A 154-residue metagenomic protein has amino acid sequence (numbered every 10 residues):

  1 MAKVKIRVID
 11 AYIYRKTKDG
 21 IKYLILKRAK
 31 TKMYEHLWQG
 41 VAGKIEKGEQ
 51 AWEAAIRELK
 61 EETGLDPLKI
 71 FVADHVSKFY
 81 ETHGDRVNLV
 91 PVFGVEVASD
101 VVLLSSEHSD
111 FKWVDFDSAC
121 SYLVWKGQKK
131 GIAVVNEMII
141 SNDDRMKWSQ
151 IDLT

Functional and structural regions predicted by a protein language model:
M1-L24: Conserved N-terminal beta-strand and adjoining loop/helix that marks the start of the Nudix/MutT-like hydrolase domain
K5, Y34, V87-L89: Residue-level preference for beta-strand/loop junctions
I13-R15, K27, V92-E96, D115: Short, well-ordered beta-strand micro-motif
G20-E61: Conserved Nudix-box catalytic region and its N-terminal flanking loop in Nudix hydrolases and closely related
Q39, V87, W113: Short aromatic/basic micro-patch
K60, G64-D100: Active-site segment of metal-dependent pyrophosphate-handling enzymes, primarily the Nudix hydrolase catalytic core
V92, L103-V135: NUDIX/MutT-family hydrolases
V124-T154: Charged phosphate-binding loop/patch that engages nucleotide di/tri-phosphates or the phosphate backbone of nucleic
